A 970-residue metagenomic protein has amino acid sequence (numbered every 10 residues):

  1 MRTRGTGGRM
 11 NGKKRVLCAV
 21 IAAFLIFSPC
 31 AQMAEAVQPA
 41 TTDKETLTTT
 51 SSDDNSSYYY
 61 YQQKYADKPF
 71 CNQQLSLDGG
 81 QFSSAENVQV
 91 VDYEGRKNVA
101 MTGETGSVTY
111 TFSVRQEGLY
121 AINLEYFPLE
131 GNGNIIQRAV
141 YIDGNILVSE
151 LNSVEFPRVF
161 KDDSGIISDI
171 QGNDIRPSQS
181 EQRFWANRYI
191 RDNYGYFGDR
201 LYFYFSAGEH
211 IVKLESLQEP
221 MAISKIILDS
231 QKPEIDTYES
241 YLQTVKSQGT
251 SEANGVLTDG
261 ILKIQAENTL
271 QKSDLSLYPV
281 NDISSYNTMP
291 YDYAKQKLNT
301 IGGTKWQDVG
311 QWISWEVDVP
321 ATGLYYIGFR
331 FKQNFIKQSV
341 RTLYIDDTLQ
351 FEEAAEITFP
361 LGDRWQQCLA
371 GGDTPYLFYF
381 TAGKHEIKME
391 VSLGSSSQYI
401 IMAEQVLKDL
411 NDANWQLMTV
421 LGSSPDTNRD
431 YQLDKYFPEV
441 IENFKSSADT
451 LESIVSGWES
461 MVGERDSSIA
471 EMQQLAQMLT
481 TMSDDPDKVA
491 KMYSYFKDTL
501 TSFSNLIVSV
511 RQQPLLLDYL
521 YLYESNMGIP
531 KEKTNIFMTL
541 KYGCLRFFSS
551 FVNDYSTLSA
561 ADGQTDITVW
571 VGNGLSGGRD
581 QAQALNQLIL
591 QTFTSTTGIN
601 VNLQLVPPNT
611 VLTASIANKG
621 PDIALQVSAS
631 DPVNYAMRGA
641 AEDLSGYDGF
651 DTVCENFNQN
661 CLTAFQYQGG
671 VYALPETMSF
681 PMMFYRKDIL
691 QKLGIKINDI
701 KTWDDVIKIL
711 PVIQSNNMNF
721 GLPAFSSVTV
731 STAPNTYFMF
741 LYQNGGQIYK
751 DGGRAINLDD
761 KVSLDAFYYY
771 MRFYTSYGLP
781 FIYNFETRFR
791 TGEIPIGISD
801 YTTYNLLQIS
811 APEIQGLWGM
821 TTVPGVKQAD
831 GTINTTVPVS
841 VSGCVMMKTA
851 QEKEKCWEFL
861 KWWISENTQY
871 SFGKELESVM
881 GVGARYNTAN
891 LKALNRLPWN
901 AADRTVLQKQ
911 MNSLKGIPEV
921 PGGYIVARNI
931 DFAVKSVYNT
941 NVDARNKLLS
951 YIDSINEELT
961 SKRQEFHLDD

Functional and structural regions predicted by a protein language model:
V37, G323, Y399-V633, R945-N946 (+1 more regions): Conserved N-terminal structural module of periplasmic/extracytoplasmic solute-binding proteins
V37-Y521: Extracytoplasmic
Q116, A321, A811-A884, N912-K915: Extracytoplasmic/periplasmic substrate-recognition and gating elements
F548-S559, A629-M682, D704-I707, A733-T736 (+2 more regions): Hinge/lid segment of periplasmic solute-binding proteins
I589-N660, A664, D688, K692-G694 (+3 more regions): Extracytoplasmic "Venus flytrap"/periplasmic binding protein-like
Y667-E676, P681, D705-I756, V762-S763 (+1 more regions): Extracytoplasmic/periplasmic solute-binding protein
L710, G752-I782, V823: Glycine-centered hinge/linker elements that transmit conformational signals in sensory and ligand-binding systems
V823-G825, K874-S936, H967-D970: Long, aromatic- and glycine/proline-rich binding clefts that accommodate carbohydrate-like moieties
